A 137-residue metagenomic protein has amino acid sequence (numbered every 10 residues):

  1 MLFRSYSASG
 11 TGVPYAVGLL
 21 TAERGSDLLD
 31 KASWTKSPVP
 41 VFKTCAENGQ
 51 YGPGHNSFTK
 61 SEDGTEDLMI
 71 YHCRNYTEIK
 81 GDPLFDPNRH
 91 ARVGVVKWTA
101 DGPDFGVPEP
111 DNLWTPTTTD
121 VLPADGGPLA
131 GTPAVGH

Functional and structural regions predicted by a protein language model:
M1-H137: Carbohydrate-active catalytic/glycan-binding domains of CAZyme proteins, especially the secreted or lumenal ectodomains
